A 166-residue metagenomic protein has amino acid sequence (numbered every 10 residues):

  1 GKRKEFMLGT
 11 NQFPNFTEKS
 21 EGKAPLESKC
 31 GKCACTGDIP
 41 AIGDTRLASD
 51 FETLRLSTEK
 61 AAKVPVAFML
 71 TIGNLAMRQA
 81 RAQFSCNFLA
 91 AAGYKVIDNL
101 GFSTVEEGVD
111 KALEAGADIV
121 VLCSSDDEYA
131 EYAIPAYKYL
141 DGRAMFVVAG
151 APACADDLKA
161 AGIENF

Functional and structural regions predicted by a protein language model:
G1-F166: Domain-level signal for soluble alpha/beta catalytic cores
